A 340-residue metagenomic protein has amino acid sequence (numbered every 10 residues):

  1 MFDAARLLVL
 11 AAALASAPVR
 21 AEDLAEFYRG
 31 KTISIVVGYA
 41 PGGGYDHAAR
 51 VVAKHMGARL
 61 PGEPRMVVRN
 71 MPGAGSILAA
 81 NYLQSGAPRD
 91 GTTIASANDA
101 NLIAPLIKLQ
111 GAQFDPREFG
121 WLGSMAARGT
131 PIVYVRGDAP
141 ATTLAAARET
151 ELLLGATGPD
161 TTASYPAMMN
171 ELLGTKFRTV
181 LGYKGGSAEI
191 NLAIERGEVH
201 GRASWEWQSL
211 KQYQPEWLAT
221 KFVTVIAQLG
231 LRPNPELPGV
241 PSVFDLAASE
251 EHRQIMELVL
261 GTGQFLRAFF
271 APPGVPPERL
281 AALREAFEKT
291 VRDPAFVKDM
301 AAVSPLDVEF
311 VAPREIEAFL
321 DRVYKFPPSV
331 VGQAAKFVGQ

Functional and structural regions predicted by a protein language model:
A4-S16: Bacterial N-terminal signal peptides
A17-A21: Sec/Tat signal peptide C-region and signal peptidase I cleavage site
E22-L266, D321-Y324, A335-G339: Conserved hydrophobic/amphipathic secondary-structure segments that form or flank ligand- or partner-binding grooves
R29-K31, K221-F222, L246, V275-Q340: An extracytoplasmic/periplasmic, membrane-proximal ligand-sensing/linker region
P41, P272-P276: Structural beta->alpha junctions
L266-P272: A short beta-strand structural signal in non-transmembrane regions
